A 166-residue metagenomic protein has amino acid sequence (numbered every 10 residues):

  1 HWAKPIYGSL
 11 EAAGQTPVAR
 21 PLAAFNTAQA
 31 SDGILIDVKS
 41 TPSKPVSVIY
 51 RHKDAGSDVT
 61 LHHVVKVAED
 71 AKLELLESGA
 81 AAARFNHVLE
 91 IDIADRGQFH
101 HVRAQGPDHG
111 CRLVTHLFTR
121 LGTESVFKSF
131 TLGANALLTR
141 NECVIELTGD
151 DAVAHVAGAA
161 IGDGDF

Functional and structural regions predicted by a protein language model:
W2-Y7, E11-F166: Conserved beta-strand/loop scaffold segments within soluble protein domains that form the structured core and edges
